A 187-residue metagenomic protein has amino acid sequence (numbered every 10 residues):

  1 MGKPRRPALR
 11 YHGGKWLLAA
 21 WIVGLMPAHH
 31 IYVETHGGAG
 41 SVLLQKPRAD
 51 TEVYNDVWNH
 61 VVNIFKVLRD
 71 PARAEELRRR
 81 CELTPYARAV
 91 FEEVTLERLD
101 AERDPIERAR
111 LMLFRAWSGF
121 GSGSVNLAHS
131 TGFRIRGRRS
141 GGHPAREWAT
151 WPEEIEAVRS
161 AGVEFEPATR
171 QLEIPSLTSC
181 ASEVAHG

Functional and structural regions predicted by a protein language model:
M1-L17, L25, A74-G187: SAM-dependent nucleic-acid methyltransferase catalytic core
K3-A49: An N-terminal domain-cap segment
H29-P85: Conserved S-adenosyl-L-methionine
